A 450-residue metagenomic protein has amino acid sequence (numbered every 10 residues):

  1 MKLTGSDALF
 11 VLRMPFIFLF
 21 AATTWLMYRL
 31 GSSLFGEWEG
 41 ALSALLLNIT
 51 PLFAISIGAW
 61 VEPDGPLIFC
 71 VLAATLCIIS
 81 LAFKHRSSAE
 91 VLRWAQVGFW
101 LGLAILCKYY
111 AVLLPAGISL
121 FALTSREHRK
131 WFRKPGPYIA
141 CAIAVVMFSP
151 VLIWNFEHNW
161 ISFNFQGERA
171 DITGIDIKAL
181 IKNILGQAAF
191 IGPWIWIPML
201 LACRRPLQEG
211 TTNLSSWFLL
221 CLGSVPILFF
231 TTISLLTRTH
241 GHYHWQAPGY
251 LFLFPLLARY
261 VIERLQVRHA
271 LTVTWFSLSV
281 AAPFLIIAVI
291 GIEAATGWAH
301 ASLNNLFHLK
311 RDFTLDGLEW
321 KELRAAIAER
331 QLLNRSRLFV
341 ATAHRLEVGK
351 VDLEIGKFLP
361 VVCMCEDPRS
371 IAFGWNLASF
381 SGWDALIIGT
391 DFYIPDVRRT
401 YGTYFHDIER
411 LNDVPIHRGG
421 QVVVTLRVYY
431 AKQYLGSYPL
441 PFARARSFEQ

Functional and structural regions predicted by a protein language model:
M14-F35, A73-C77: Transmembrane-helix motifs of polytopic, lipid-linked glycan transferases
L34-W38, A74-R93: Membrane-interface transmembrane helices that cradle and orient dolichyl/undecaprenyl
S43-P51, L101, I105, S119: Short helix- or helix-capping micro-motifs that position conserved polar/aromatic residues at function-defining sites
G58-P66: Short acidic/glycine- and proline-prone juxtamembrane loop motifs at membrane-interface regions of multi-pass membrane
C77, E90-K108, I143-V146: Membrane-interface alpha helices of multi-pass inner-membrane proteins
L103, P115-S216, L222-T232, L236: Transmembrane-lumen/periplasm boundary regions of multi-pass, lipid-linked membrane glycan transferases
E263-S302: Signature aromatic-anchored transmembrane alpha helix within multi-pass, membrane-resident enzymes that catalyze glycan
Q331, C363-Q450: Aromatic/acidic, Gly/Pro-rich catalytic loop(s) in extracytoplasmic/lumenal soluble domains of multi-pass membrane
